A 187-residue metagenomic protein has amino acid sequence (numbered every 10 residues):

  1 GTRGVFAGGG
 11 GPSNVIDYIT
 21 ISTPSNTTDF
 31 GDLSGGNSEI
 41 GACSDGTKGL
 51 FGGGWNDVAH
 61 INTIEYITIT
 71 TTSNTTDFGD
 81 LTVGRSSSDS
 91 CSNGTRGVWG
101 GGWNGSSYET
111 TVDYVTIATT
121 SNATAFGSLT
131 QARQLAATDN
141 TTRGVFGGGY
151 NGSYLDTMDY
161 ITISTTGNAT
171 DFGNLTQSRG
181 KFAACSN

Functional and structural regions predicted by a protein language model:
G1-N187: Polar, enzyme-active/binding microenvironments
